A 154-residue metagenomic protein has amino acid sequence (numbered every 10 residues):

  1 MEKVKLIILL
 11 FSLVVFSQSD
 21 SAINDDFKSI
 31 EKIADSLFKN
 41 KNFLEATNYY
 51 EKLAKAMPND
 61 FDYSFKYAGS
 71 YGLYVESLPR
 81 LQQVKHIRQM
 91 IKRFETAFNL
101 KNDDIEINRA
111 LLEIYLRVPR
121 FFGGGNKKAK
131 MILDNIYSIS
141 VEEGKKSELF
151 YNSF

Functional and structural regions predicted by a protein language model:
V4-V14: Sec-dependent N-terminal signal peptides
V15-Y50, A54-A56, F61-K66: N-terminal leader/linker segments that initiate helical-solenoid repeat arrays
S29, Y63, I107, K145-K146: TPR alpha-solenoid repeat register
L53, T96-A97, N135-I136: Canonical positions in the second alpha-helix
P58, N102-D103, S140-V141: Short coil turns that delineate tetratricopeptide repeat
A68, L73-Q82, E113-G123, S153-F154: Short coil/turn linking the two alpha-helices of tandem helical-hairpin repeats
